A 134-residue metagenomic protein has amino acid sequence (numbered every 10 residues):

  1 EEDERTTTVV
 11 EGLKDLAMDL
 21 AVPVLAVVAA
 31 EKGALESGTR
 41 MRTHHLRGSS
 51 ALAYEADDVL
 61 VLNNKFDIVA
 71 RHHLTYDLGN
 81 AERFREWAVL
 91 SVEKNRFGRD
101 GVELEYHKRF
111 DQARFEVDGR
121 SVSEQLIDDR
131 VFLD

Functional and structural regions predicted by a protein language model:
E1: Glycine-rich cofactor-pocket loops
E4-A21, K32-D134: C-terminal regions of RecA-like/P-loop NTPase motor modules
A26-A29: Conserved H-loop
